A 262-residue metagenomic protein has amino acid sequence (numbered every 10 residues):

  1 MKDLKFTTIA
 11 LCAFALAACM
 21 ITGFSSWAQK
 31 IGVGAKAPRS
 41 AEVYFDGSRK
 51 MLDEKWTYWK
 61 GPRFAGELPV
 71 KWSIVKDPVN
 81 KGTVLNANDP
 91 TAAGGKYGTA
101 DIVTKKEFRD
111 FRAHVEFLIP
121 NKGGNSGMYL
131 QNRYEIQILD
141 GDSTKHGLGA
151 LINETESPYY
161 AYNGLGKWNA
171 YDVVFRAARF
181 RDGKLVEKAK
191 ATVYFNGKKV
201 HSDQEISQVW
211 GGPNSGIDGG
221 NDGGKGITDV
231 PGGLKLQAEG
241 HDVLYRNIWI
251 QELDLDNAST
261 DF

Functional and structural regions predicted by a protein language model:
M1-A13: Bacterial N-terminal signal peptides that target proteins for export
K5, L16-A17, W27: Generic short amphipathic/hydrophobic targeting helices enriched at N-termini, encompassing Sec-type signal peptides
F6-T7, I21, G82: Intrinsically disordered/low-complexity terminal segments and short unstructured peptides
A10-G23: Bacterial N-terminal signal peptides
F24-F262: Carbohydrate-interacting regions of secretory-pathway proteins
